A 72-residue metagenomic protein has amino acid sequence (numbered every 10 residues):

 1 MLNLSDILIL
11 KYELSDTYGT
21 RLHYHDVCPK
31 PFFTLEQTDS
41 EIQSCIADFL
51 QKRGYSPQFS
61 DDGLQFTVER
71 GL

Functional and structural regions predicted by a protein language model:
M1-P29, G63: N-terminal acidic leader/helix
L14, L22, F33, P57 (+1 more regions): Hydrophobic beta-strand residues in large extracellular and virion-surface proteins
P31-E41: A short interface-forming secondary-structure element
D39-L72: Detector for the mature cores of small, proteolytically processed and post-translationally modified peptide effectors
